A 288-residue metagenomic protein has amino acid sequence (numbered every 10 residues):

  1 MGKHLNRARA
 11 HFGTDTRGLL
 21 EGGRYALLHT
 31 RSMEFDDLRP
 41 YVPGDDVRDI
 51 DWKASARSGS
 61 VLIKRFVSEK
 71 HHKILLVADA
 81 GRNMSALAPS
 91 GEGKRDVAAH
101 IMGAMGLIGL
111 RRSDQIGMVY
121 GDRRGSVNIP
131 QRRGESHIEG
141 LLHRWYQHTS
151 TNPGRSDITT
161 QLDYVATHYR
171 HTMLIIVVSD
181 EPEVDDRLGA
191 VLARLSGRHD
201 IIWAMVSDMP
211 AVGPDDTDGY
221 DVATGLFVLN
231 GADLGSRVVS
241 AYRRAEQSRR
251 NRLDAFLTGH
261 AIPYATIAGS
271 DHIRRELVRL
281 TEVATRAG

Functional and structural regions predicted by a protein language model:
M1-L27, P40-R48, A54, I63-H100 (+1 more regions): Exposed, interaction-prone extracellular/peripheral surfaces
H29-S32: A positional/architectural concept
